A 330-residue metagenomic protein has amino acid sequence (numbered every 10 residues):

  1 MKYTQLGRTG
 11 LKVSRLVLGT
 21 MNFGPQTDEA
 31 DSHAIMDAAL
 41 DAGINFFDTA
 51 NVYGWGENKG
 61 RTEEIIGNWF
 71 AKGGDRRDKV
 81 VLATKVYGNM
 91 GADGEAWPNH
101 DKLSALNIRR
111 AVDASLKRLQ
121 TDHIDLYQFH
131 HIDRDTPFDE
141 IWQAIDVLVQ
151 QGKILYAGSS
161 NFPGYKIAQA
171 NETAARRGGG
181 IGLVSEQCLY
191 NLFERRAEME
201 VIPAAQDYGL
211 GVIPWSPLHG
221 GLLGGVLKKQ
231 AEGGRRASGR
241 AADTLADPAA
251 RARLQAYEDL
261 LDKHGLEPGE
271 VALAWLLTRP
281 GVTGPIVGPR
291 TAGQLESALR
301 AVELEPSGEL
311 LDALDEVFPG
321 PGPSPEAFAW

Functional and structural regions predicted by a protein language model:
M1-V80, Q150: N-terminal binding-site loop/beta-alpha segment at the start of enzyme catalytic domains that lines or forms
G7-F23, A83-N99, H123, Q128: N-terminal small/glycine-rich loop or linker at the start of catalytic domains across soluble metabolic enzymes
S14-R15, R76-V80, D122-L126, L155-Y156 (+2 more regions): Short acidic capping loops at alpha-helix termini that bridge into adjacent secondary structure
T20-A30, G94-R109, H130-T136: Active-site mouth loops of central-metabolism enzymes
T27-A39, S104-L119, I167-E172: Short, acidic/polar
A38, A42, R118-L119, G152 (+1 more regions): Structural motif
L116-T136: Active-site groove signature of glycoside hydrolases
I132, T136-V317, W330: Beta/alpha (TIM)-barrel catalytic core signal, keyed to glycine-rich beta->alpha loops juxtaposed to Asp/Glu that bind
